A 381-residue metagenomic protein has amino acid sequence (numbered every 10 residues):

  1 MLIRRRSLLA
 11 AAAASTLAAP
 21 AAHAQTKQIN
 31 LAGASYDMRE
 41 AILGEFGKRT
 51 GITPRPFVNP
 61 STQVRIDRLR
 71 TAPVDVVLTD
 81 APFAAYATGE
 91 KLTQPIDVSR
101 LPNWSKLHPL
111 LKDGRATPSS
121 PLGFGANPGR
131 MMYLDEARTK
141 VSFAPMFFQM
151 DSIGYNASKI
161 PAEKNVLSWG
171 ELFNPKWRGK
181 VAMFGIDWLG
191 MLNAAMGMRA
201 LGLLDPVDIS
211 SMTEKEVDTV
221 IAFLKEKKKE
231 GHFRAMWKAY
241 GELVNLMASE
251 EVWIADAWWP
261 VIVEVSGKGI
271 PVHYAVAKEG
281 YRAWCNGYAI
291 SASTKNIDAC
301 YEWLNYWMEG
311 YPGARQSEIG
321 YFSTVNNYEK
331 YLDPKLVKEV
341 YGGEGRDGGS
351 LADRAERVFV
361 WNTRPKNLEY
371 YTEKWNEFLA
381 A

Functional and structural regions predicted by a protein language model:
S7-A24: N-terminal export signals
Q25-E90, V244: Early extracytoplasmic/lumenal segment of secretory-pathway proteins
D75-T79, W253-W258: Paired acidic/hydrophobic, glycine-rich loop segments that form the ligand-binding mouth/hinge of periplasmic-binding
P82-T88, D256-P271: A ligand-binding cleft/hinge motif common to bilobed small-molecule-binding domains
T88-E242: Extracytoplasmic ligand-binding site segments that recognize negatively charged/polar headgroups
W104-K106, V217-K227, K268-A292: Periplasmic-binding protein-like
Y281, N286, I290-E356: Mature extracytoplasmic/periplasmic domains
L351-A381: Conserved C-terminal helix/tail region of periplasmic/extracytoplasmic solute-binding proteins
